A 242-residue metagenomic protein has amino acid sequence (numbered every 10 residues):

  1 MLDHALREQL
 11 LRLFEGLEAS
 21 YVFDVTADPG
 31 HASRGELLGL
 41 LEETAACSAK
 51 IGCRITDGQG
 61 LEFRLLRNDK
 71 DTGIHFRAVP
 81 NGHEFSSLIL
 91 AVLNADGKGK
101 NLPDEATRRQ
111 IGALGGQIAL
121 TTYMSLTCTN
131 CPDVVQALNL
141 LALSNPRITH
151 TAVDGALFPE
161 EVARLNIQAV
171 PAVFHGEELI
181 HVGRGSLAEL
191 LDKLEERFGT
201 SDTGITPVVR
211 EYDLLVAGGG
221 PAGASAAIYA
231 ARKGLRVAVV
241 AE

Functional and structural regions predicted by a protein language model:
H4-E42, I111-A152: Local sequence-structure signature of Cys/Sec-based thiol-disulfide redox active-site neighborhoods
A49-G58, P146-E160: Thiol-based oxidoreductase modules, predominantly thioredoxin-like and allied folds used for disulfide exchange
I55-H75, P159-G176: Structural micro-motif
L65-G99, F174-D202: Non-catalytic, surface beta->alpha helical segment in thiol-disulfide oxidoreductase systems
P132-D133, P221-Y229: Short glycine/serine/threonine-rich phosphate/pyrophosphate-binding segments that cradle anionic phosphate groups
L143-R147, L157-D213, R232: Extreme N-terminal leader/targeting segments of oxidoreductases
I205-A222, A238: Beta1/beta-strand and adjacent pyrophosphate-binding region of the FAD-binding site in flavoprotein oxidoreductases
R236-E242: Short beta-strand "acidic-cap" motif of Rossmann-like dinucleotide-binding folds
